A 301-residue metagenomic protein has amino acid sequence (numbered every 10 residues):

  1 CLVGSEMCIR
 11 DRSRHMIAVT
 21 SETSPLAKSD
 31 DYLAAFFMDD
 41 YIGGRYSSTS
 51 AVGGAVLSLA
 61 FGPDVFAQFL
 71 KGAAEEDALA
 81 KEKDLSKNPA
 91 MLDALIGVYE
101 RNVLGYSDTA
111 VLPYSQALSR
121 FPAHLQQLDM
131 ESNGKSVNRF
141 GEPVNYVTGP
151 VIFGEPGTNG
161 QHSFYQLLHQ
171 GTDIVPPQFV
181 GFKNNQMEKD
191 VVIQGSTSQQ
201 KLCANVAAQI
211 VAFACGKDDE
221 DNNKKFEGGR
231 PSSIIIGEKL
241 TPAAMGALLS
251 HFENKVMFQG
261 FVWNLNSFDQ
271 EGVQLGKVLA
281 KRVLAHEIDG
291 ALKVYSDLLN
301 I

Functional and structural regions predicted by a protein language model:
C1-G4, I9: Single conserved hydrophobic/aromatic residue that forms the stacking wall/gate of nucleotide- or nucleobase-binding
R10-K189, G228, L275-L279, L284-I301: Active-site phosphate/pyrophosphate-binding segments
D39, G43, V111, S115 (+5 more regions): Generic secondary-structure boundary/loop-capping signal
F121-H124, S163-Y165, K189-S198, N223 (+1 more regions): Short conserved micro-motifs at the rims of enzyme active sites and ligand-binding pockets
K189-N222: Acidic, Ser/Thr-rich peripheral helices and adjacent loops at domain boundaries
G195-L202, A214-C215, G237, Q259-F261 (+2 more regions): Extended, charge-enriched "interface" segments that sit outside catalytic cores
K217-G229, S233-I234: Generic long, charged, amphipathic alpha-helical segments
K224, K239-L292: C-terminal structured subdomain/cap of oxidoreductase catalytic cores
